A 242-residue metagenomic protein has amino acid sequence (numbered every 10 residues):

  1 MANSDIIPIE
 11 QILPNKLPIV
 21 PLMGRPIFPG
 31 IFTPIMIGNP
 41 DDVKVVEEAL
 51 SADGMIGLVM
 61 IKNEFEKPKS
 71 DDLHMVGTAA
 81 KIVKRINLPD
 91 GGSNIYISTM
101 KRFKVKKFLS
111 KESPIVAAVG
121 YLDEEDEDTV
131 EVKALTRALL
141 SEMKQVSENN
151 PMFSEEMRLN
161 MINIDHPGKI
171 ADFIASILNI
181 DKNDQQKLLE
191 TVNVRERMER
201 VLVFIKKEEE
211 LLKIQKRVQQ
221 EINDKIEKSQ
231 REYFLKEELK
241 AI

Functional and structural regions predicted by a protein language model:
M1-I242: N-terminal low-complexity, acidic/polar interaction/targeting segments
